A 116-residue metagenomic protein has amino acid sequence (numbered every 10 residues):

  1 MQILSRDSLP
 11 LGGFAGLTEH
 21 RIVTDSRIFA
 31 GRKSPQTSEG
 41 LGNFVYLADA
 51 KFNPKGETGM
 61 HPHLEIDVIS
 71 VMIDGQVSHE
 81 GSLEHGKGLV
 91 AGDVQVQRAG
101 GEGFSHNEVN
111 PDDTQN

Functional and structural regions predicted by a protein language model:
M1-S8: Hydrophobic transmembrane alpha-helices and immediately adjacent juxtamembrane helices of multi-pass inner-membrane
R6, D49, V68, V94-V96: Conserved hydrophobic/aromatic beta-strand scaffold that supports enzyme active sites
L11-V68, N116: A short glycine-rich, His/Asp/Glu-containing loop-to-beta-strand
K51-F52, G75-H79, V94-Q95: Short beta-strand segments in beta-sandwich/barrel cores
K55-H63, E80-S82, N107-N110: Short histidine-centered beta-strand/loop micro-motifs that create catalytic or ligand/metal-coordination sites
S70-M72: Active-site scaffold segments
G81-A99: Short acidic-glycine-tyrosine-enriched beta hairpin
E84, A99-N116: Ligand-binding loop in jelly-roll beta-barrel domains
